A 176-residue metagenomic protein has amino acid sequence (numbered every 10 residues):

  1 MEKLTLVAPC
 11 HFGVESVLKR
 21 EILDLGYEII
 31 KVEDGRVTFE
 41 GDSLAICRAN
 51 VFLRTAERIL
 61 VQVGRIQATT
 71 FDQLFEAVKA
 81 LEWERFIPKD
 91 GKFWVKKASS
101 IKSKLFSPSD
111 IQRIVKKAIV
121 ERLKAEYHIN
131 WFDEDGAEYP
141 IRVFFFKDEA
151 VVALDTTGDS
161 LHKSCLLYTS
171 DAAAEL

Functional and structural regions predicted by a protein language model:
E2-Y139: Non-catalytic nucleic-acid substrate-recognition regions in nucleic-acid-modifying enzymes
S100, D148, T157: Residues that form or immediately flank small-molecule/cofactor binding pockets and catalytic motifs
F145-V152: C-terminal edge-of-domain segments
V152-L167: Class I SAM-dependent transferase core
Y168-L176: Single conserved hydrophobic/aromatic residue that forms the stacking wall/gate of nucleotide- or nucleobase-binding
